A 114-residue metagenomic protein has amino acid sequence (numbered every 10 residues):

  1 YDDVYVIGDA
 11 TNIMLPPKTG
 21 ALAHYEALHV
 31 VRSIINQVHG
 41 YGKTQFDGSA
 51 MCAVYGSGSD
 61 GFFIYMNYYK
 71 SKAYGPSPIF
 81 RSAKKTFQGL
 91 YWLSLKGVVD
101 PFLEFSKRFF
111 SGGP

Functional and structural regions predicted by a protein language model:
Y1-D2: Rossmann-fold NAD(P)-binding glycine/threonine-rich loop
A10-G56, F63-Y65: A conserved FAD-binding loop/helix module that cradles the flavin
F63-P114: C-terminal auxiliary extensions adjacent to catalytic cores
